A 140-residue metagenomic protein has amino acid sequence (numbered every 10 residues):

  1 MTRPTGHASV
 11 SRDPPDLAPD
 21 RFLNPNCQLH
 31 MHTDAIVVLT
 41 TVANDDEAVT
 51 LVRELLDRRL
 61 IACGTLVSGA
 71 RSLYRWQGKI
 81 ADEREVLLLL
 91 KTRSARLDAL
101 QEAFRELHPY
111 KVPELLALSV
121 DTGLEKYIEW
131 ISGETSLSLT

Functional and structural regions predicted by a protein language model:
R3-P4, P14: Compositionally biased, intrinsically disordered low-complexity segments enriched in Pro/Arg/Gln/His
L17-T140: Positively charged, small/polar-rich N-terminal and surface patches that mediate targeting and assembly and bind
